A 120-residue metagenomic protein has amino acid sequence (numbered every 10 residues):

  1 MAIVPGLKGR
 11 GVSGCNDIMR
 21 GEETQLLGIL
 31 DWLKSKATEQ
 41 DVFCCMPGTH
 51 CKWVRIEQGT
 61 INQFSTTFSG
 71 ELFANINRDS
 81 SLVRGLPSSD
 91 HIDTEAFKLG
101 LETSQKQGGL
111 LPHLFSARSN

Functional and structural regions predicted by a protein language model:
I3-T38, P47-T103, Q107: Glycine-rich phosphate-binding loop plus the immediately following alpha-helix
F43-C45: Conserved beta-strand elements of the Class I
T103-N120: Adenine-nucleotide phosphate-binding core of ATP-dependent small-molecule kinases
